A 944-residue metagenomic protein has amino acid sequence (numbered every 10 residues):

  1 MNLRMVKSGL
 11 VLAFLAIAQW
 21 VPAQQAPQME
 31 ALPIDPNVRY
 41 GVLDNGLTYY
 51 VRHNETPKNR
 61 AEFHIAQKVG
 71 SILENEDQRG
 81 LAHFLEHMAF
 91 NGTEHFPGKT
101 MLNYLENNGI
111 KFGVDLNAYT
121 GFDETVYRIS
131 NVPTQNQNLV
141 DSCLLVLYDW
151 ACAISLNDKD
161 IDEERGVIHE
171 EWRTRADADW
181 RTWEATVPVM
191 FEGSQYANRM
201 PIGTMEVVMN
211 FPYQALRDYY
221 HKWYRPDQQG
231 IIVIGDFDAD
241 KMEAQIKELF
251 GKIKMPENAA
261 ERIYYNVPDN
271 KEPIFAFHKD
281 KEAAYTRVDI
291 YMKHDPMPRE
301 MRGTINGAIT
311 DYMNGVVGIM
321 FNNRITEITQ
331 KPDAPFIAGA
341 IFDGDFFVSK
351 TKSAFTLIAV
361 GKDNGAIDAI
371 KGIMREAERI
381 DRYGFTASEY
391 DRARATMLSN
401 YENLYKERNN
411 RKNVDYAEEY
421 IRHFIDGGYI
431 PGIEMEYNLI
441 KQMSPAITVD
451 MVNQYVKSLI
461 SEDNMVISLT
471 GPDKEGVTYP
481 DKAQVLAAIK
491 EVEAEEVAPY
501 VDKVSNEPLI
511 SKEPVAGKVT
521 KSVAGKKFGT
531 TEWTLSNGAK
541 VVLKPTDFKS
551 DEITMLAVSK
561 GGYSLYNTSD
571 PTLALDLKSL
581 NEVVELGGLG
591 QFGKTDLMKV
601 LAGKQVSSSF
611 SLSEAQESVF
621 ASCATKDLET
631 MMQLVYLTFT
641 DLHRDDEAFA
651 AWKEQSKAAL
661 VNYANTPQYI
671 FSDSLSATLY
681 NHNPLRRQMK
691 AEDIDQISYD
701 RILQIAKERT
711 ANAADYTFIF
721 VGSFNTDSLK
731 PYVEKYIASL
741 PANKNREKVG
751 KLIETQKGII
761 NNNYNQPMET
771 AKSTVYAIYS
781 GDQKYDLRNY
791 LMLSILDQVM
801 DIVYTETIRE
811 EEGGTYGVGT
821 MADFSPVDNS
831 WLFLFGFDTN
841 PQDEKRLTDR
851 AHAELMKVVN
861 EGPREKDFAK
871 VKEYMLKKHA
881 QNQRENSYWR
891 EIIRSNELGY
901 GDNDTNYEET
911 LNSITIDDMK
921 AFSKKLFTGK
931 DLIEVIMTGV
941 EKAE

Functional and structural regions predicted by a protein language model:
M1-L10: Bacterial N-terminal signal peptides that target proteins for export
A23-V51, D238-G303, G307-N322, T326 (+10 more regions): Proteolytic maturation boundary segments
Y50-R52, P57-E74, L81-A82, K99-D149 (+15 more regions): M16 family metallopeptidases and their MPP-like homologs
L81-A89, V317, L580: Active-site His/Glu-centered metal-binding helix of metallohydrolases
A153, D158, R165, D179 (+4 more regions): Non-catalytic, conformational "gating/processing" segments within enzyme and secreted inhibitor domains
D160-Q228, I232-I246, M255-Y264, P268-E282: Hydrophobic, small-residue-rich alpha-helical packing segments that form membrane-like cores
